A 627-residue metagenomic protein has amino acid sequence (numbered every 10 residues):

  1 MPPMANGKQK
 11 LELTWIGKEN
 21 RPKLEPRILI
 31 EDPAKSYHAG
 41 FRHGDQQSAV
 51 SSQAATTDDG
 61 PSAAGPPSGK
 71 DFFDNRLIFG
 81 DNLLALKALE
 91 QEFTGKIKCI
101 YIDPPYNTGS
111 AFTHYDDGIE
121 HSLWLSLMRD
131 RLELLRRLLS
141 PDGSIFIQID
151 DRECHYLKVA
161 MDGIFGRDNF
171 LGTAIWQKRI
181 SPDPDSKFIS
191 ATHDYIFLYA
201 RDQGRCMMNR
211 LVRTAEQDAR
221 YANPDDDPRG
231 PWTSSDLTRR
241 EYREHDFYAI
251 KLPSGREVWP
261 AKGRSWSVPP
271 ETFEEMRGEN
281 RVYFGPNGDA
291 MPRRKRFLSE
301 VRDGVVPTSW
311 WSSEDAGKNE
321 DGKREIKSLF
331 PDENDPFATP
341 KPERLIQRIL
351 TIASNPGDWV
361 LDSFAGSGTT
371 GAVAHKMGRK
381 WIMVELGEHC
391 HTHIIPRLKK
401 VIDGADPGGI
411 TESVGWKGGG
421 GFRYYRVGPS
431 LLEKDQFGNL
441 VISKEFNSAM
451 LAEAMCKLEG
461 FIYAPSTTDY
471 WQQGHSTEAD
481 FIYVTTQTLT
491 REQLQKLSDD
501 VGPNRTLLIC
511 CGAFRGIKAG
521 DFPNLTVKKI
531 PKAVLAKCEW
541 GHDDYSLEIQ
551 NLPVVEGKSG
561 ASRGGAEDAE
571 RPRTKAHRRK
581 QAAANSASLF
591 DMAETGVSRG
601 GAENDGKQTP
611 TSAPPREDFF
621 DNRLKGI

Functional and structural regions predicted by a protein language model:
M1-Y101, T108-D130, G512-F514, H542-G560 (+3 more regions): DnaQ-like (DEDDh/DEDDy) 3′-5′ exonuclease domain used for proofreading and 3′-end trimming on nucleic acids
K8, A200-D332: Active-site-adjacent helix-turn-beta-strand microarchitecture at beta-sheet edges that either contains or buttresses
L13-W15, P22, E31-D32, H121-L125 (+3 more regions): Conserved S-adenosyl-L-methionine
P67, L83, A88-S144, R152 (+6 more regions): SAM-dependent methyltransferase catalytic-core segment centered on the flexible catalytic loop and adjoining short
G69-F72, R76-A88, E320-W359: Glycine-rich adenosyl-nucleotide cofactor-binding module
R137-L139, Q148, I164, A353: Conserved helix-to-beta-strand junction in the class I
P141-D142, D151-R210: Signature of N6-adenine DNA methyltransferases within the class I
I382-T595, G601, K607-I627: PRPP-dependent phosphoribosyltransferase catalytic core
